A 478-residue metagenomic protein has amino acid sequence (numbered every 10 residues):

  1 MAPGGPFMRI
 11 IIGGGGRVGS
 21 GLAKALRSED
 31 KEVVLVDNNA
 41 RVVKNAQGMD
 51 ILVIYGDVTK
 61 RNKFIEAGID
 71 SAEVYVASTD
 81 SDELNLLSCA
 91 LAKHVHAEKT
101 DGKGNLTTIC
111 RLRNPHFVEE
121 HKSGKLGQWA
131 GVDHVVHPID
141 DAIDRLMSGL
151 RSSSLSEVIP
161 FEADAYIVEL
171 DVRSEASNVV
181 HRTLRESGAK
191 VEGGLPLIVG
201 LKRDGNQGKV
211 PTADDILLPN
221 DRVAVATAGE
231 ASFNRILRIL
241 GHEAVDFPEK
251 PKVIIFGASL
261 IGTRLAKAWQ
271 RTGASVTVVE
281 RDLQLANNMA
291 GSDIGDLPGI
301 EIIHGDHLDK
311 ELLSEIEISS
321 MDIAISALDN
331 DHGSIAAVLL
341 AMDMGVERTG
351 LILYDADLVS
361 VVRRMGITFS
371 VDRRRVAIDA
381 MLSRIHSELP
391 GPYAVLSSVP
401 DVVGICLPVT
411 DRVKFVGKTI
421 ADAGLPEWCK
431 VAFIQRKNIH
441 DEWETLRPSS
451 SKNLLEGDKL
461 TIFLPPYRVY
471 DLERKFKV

Functional and structural regions predicted by a protein language model:
M1-V478: Cytosolic regulatory regions of ion transport systems
